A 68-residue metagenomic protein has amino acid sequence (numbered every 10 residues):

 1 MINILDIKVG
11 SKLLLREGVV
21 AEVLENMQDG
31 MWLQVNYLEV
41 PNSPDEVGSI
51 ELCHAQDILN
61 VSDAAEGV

Functional and structural regions predicted by a protein language model:
M1-V9: Mixed-charge, Lys/Arg-rich low-complexity intrinsically disordered regions
V19-M27: Short beta-strand-centered aromatic/proline hotspots
L33-Y37: SH3/SH3-like beta-barrel fold
P41-V68: Intrinsically disordered, low-complexity, charged/polar segments
